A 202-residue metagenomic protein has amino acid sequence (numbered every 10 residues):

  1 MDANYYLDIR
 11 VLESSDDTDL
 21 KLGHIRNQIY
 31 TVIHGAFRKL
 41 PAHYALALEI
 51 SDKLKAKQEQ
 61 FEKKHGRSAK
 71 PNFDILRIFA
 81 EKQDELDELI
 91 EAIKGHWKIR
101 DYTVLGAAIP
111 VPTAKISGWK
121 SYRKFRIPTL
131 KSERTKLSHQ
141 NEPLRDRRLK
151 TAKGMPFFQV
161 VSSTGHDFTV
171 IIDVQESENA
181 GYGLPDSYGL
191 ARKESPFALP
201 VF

Functional and structural regions predicted by a protein language model:
D2-A47: N-terminal ordered "arm"
D2-R10, P71-I75, T103: Glycine-rich, often proline-containing surface loops adjacent to acidic residues and nearby aromatics that form
L46-G66: Short, charge-patterned binding micro-sites
K70-F73, E85-E91: Charge-rich, low-aromatic oligomerization/scaffolding segments with amphipathic character
I78-L86: Helix N-cap motif at beta-to-alpha junctions
L89-R134: Long, charge-dense
I116-K150, M155-F158: Aromatic/basic-lined ligand-recognition segments that form π-stacking hydrophobic pockets flanked by Lys/Arg to engage
A152-F202: Glycine-rich, aromatic-bearing surface loops/beta-hairpins
